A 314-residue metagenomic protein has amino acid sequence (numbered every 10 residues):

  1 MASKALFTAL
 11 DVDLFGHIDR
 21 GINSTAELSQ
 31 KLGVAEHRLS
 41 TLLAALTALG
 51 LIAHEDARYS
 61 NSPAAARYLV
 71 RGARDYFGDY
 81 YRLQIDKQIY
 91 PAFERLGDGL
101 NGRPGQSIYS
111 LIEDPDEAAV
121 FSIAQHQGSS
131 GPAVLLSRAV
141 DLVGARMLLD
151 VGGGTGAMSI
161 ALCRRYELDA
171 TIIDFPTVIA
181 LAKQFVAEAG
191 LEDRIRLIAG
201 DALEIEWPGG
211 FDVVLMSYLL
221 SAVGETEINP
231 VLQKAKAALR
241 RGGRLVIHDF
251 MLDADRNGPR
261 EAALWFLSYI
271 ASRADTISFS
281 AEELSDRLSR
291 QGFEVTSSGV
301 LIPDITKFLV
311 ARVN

Functional and structural regions predicted by a protein language model:
M1-A48, A53-H54, V151-N314: Alpha-helical subdomain
M1-V12, G16-I22, Q30-K31, H37-R146: Conserved Class I S-adenosyl-L-methionine-dependent methyltransferase catalytic core
